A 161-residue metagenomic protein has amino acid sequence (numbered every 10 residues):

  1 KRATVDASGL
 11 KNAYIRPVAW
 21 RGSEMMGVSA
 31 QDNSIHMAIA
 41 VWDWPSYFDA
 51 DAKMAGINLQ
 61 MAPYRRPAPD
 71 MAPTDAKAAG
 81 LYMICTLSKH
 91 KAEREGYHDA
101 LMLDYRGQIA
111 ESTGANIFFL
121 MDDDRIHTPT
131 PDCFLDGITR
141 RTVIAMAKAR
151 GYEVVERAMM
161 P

Functional and structural regions predicted by a protein language model:
R2-A3, W20, M25-P161: Helix-start/capping segments and mature chain N-termini
D6-P17, F48-D49: Short secondary-structure capping/junction motifs at helix and strand boundaries
